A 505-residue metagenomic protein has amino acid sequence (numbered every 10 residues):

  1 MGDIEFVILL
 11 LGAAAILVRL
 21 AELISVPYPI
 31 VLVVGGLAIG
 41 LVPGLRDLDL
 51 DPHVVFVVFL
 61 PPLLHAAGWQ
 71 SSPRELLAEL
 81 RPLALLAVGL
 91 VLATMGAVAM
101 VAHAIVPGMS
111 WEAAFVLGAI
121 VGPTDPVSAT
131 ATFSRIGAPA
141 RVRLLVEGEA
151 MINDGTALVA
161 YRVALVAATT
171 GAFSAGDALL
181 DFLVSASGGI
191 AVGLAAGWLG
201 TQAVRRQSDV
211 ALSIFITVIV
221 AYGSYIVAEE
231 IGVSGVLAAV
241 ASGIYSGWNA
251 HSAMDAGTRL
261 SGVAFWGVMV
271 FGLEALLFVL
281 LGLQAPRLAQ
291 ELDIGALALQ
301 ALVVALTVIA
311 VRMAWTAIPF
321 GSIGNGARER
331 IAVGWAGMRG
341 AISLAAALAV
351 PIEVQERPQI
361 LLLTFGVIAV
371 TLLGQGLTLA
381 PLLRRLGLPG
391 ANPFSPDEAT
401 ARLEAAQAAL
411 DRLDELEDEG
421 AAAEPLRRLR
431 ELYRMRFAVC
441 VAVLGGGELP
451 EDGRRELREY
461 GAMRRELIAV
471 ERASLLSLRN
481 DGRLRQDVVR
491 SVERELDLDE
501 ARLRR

Functional and structural regions predicted by a protein language model:
M1-T400, Q407, E415, E459 (+1 more regions): Transmembrane helical cores of multi-pass secondary ion antiporters/exchangers
L386-G447: Long, amphipathic alpha-helical stalk/connector segments used for oligomerization, subunit docking, or mechanical
A406-L410, L429-A438, Y460-R472, V492-E500: Short amphipathic alpha-helical coiled-coil/interface segments
E448-E459, V470: Long amphipathic all-alpha helical oligomerization modules
